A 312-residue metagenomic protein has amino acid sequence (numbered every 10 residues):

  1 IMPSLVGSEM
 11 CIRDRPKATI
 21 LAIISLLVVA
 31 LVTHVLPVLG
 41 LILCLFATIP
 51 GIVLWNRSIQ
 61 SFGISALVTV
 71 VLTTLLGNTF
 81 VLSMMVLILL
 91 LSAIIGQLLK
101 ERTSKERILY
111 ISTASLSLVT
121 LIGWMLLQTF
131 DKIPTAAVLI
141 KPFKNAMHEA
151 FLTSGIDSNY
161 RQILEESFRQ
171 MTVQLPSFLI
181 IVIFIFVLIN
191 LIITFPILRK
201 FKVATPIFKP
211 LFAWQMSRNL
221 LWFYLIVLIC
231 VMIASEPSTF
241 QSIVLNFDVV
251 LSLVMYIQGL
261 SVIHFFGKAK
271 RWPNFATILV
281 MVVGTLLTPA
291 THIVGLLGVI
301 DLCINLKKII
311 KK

Functional and structural regions predicted by a protein language model:
I1-I12: Single conserved hydrophobic/aromatic residue that forms the stacking wall/gate of nucleotide- or nucleobase-binding
R13-R57, S61-S65, R271, F275-V280: Hydrophobic transmembrane alpha-helices
L21, M85-T129: Short helix-perturbing small/polar motifs within transmembrane alpha-helices
G40-Q97, D301: Alpha-helical membrane segments and adjacent membrane-interface helices in multi-pass membrane proteins
M125-Q174: Membrane-interface interhelical loops and short interface/amphipathic helices in multi-pass inner-membrane
P176-K202: Transmembrane alpha-helical segments in integral membrane proteins
F201-V254, Q258-G259: Small-residue-rich helix-loop
F240-K312: Long, positively charged, glycine-interspersed low-complexity recognition regions
